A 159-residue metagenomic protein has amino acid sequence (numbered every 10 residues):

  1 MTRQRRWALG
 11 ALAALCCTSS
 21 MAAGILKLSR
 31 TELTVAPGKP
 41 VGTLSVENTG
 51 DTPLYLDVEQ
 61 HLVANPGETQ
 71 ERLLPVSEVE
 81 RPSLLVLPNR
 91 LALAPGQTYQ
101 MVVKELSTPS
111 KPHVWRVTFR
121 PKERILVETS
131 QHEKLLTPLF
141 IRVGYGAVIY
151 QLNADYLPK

Functional and structural regions predicted by a protein language model:
M1-A11: Bacterial N-terminal signal peptides that target proteins for export
C17-S20: N-terminal signal peptide c-region/cleavage motif recognized by signal peptidases
A22-P40, L84: N-terminal edge beta-strand
P37-T43, Q97-Y99, P112-W115: Short, solvent-exposed loop/turn segments enriched in Ser/Thr/Gly
V46-G50, E105: Asparagine-centered strand-capping/turn motif at beta-strand->loop junctions
L54-E78, F119-R120: Short acidic, flexible loop segments centered on an aromatic residue
P75-T108: Intrinsically disordered, low-complexity Pro/Gly/Ser/Thr-rich segments with frequent PxxP/GP/PP motifs and embedded
L106-P158: Terminal connector regions
